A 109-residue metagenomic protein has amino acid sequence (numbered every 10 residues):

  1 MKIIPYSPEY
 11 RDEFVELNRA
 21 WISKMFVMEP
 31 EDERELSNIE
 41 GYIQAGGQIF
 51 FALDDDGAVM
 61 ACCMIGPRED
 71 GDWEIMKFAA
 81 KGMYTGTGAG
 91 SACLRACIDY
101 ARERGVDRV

Functional and structural regions predicted by a protein language model:
M1-K2: Extreme N-terminal starter segment of soluble prokaryotic enzymes
P5-M83, L94-A96, Y100, R104: Acetyl-CoA-dependent GNAT
Y84, G88: Glycine-rich phosphate-binding loop
D107: Short acidic/polar active-site loop segments enriched in Thr and Asp
